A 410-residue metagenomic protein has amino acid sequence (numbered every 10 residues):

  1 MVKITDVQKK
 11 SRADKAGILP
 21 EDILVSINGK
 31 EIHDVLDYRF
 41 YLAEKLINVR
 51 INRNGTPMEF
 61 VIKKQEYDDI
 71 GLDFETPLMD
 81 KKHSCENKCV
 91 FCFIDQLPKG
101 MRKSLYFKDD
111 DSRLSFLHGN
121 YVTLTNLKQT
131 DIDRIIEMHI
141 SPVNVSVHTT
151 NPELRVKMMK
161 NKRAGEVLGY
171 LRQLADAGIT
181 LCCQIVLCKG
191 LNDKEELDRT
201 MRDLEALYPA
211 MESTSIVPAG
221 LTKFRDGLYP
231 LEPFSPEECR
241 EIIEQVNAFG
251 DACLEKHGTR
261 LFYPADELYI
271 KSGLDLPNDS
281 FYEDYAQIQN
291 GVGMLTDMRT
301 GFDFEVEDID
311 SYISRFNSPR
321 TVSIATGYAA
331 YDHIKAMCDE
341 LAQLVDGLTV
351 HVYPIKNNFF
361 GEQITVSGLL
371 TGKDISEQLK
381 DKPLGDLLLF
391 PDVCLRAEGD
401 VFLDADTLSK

Functional and structural regions predicted by a protein language model:
M1-Q8: PDZ/PDZ-like groove recognition
A13, E21-L24, Y38, V49 (+1 more regions): Terminal peptide-recognition signature
K15-H33: Conserved PDZ fold ligand-binding element
R39-F74: PDZ-domain C-terminal substructure recognizer with occasional recognition of PDZ-binding tails
P57, E66-A210, G220-F249: Conserved Radical SAM active-site core
P142-N144, T180-C182, S213-S215, L261-Y263 (+1 more regions): Structural preference for beta-strand elements that scaffold enzyme active sites
G190-L191, M211-E237, K256-S280, N357-E362: Flexible glycine/acidic-rich beta-alpha junction loops that bind and position SAM and/or redox cofactors in anaerobic
G273-K410: Radical SAM enzyme core and accessory elements
